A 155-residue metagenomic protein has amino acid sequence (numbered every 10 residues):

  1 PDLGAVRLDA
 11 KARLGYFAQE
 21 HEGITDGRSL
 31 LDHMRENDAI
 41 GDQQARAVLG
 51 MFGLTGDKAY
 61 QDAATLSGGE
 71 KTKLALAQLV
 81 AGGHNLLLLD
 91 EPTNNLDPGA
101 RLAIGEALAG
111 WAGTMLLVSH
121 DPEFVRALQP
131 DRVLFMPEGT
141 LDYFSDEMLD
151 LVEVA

Functional and structural regions predicted by a protein language model:
P1-A155: ABC ATP-binding cassette signature C-motif
